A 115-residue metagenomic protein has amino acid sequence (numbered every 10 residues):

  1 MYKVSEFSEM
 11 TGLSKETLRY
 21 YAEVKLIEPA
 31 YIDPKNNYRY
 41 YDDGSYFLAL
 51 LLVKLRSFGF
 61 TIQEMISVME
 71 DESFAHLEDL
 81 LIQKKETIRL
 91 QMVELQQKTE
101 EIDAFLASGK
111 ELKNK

Functional and structural regions predicted by a protein language model:
M1-F58, I62: Basic helix-turn-helix/winged-helix DNA-binding cores and closely related short helical interaction motifs
V53, D71-N114: Short, charged amphipathic alpha-helical surface segments
